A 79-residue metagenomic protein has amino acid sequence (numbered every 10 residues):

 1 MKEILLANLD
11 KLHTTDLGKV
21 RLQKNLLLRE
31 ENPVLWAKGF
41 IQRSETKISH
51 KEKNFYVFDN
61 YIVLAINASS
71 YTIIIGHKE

Functional and structural regions predicted by a protein language model:
M1-E79: Ribonuclease/tRNase effector modules and their secretory precursors
